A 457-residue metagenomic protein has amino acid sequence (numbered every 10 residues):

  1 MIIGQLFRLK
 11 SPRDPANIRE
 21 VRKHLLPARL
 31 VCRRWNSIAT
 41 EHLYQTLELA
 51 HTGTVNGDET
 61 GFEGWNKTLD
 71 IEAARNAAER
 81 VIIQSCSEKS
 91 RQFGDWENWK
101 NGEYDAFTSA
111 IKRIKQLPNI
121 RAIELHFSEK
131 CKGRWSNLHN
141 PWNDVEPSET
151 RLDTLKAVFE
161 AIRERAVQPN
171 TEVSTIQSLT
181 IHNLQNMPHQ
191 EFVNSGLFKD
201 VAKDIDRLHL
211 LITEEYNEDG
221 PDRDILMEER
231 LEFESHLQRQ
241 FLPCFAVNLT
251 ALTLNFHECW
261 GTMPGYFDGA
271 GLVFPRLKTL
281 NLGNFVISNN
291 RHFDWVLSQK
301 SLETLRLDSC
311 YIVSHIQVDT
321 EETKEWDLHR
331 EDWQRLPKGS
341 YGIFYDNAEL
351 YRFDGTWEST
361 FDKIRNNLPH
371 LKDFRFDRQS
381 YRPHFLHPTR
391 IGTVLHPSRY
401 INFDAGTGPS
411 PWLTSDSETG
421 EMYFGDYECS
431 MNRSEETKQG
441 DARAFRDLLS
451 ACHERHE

Functional and structural regions predicted by a protein language model:
M1-G102: Hydrophobic regular-secondary-structure patch
G4-D14, H24, H51, C86-S90 (+4 more regions): Short regulatory "switch" loops immediately downstream of catalytic or recognition motifs within protein catalytic
L9, L49, P275-E457: Leucine-rich solenoid repeat modules
R29, R33, D105-T108, P118 (+1 more regions): A structural signal for well-ordered alpha-helical segments within the folded catalytic domains of diverse enzymes
R34, T40-Q45, E72-R80, Q116-A122 (+8 more regions): Leucine-rich repeat
D58-K67, E88-F274, S288-D294: Leucine-rich repeat
R80, S87-E97, Q116-E124, E129-D153 (+7 more regions): Leucine-rich tandem repeat or coiled-coil scaffolds
